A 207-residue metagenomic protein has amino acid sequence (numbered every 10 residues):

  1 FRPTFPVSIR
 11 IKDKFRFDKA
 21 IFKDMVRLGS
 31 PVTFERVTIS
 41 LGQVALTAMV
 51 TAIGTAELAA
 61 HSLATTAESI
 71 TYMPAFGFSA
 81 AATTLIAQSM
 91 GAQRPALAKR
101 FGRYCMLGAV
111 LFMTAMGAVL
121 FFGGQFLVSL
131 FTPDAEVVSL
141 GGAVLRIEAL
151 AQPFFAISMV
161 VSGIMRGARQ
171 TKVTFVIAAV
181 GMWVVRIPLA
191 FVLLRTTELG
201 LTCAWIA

Functional and structural regions predicted by a protein language model:
F1-G29, I86-A151, L194-A207: Short alpha-helical transmembrane segments in multi-pass integral membrane proteins
K14-A45, I70-P74, F78, L145 (+2 more regions): Hydrophobic faces of transmembrane alpha-helices in multi-pass small-molecule transporters and flippases across diverse
I21-L28, V50-S69, E136-G142, Q170 (+1 more regions): Interfacial/gating helices of multi-pass transporter permease domains
L28, T47, M73-F76, L120 (+3 more regions): Structural signal for membrane-spanning alpha-helices in multi-pass inner-membrane proteins, emphasizing helix cores
T33, V37-I70, Q88, F126-A135 (+1 more regions): Helix-terminus/linker motif at the lipid-water interface of multi-pass membrane proteins
V37, L41, A45, V110-F122 (+3 more regions): Generic alpha-helical transmembrane segments of integral inner-membrane proteins, especially permease/transport modules
H61-G124, F155-I177: Small-residue-rich hydrophobic transmembrane alpha-helices
V161-M165, K172-C203: C-terminal structured "cap/appendage" subdomains that terminate the fold
